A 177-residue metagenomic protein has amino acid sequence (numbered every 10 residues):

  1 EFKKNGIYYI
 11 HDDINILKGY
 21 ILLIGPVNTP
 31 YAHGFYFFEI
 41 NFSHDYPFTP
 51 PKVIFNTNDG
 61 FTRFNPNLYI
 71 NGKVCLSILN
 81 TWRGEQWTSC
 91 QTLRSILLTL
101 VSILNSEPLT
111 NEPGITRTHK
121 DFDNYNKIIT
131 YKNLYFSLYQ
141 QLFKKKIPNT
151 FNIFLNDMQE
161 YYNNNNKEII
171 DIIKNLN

Functional and structural regions predicted by a protein language model:
E1-N80, G84-Q91, S95: Strand-helix-loop interaction patch of compact alpha/beta domains
I21, G25, P51, T99 (+3 more regions): Small-side-chain structural scaffolding
S43, S102, S106-T110: Short, well-ordered loop/turn and helix-capping segments at boundaries between secondary-structure elements and domains
L93-N105: Short amphipathic C-terminal alpha-helix that caps PH/PH-like domains
T110-N177: Charge-rich (especially acidic), low-complexity segments
